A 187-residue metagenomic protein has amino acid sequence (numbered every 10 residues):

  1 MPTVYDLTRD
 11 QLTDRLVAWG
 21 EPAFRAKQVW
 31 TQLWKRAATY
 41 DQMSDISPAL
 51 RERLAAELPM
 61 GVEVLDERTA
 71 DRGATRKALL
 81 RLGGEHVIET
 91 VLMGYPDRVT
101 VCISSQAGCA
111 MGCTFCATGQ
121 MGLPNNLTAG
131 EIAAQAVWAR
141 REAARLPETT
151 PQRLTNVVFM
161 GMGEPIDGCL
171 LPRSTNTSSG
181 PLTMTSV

Functional and structural regions predicted by a protein language model:
M1-V99: Flexible, acidic/Gly-rich N-terminal and inter-domain linker regions that tether and position cofactor-handling modules
P22-A26, G108, E148: Short hydrophobic/aromatic-rich motifs at helix boundaries and adjacent loops
V87-I88, M93-S104, A110-V187: Conserved Radical SAM active-site core
